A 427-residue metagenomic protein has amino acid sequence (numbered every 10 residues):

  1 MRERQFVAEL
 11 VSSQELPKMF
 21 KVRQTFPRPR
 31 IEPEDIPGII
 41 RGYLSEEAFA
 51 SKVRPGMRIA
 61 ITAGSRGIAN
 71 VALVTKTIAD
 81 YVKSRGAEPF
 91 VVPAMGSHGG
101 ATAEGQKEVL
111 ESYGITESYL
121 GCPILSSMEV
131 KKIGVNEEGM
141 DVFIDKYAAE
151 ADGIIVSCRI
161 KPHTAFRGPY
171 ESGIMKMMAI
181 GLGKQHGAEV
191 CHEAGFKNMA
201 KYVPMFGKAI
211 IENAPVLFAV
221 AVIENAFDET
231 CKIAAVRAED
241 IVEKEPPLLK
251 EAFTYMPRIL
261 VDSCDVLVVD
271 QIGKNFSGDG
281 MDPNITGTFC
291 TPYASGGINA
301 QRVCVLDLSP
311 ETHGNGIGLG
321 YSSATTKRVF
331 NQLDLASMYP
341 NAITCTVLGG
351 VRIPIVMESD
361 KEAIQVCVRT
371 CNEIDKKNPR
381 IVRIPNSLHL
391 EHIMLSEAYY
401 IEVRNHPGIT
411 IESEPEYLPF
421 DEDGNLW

Functional and structural regions predicted by a protein language model:
M1-G38: N-terminal amphipathic/basic leader segments beginning at the initiator methionine
R4, P283-T288, P292-W427: C-terminal non-catalytic interaction/assembly regions of soluble proteins
L44-A60, K83-S84, V261: Glycine-rich phosphate/diphosphate-binding loops that line cofactor/substrate pockets in enzymes
R58-A60, D265, R302, R380: Residues that mark the start of a beta-strand
R58-G67, F90-S97, V382: Short glycine-rich or small-residue beta-strand-to-loop segments that form or flank ligand, phosphate, metal/Fe-S
A69-P89: Histidine-anchored nucleotide/phosphate-binding helix
G105-P169: An acidic, phosphate/nucleotide-engaging active-site surface
F143-G273, G287, G296-I298: Conserved, well-structured core segments that form the ligand-binding/active-site neighborhood of functional domains
